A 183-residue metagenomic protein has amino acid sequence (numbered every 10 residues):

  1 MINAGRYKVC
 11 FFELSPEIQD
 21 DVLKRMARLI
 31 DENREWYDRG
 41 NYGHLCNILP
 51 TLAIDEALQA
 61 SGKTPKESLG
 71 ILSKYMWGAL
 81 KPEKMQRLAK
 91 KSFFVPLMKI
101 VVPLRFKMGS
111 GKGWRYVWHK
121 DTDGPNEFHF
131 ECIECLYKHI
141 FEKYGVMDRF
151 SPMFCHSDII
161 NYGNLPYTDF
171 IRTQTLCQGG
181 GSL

Functional and structural regions predicted by a protein language model:
M1-L58: N-terminal, charged low-complexity regulatory/assembly segments
F11-D20, I30-Y37, K99-V101, V117-E127 (+1 more regions): Phosphate-binding glycine-rich loops and adjacent basic patches that engage nucleotide phosphates, nucleic-acid
E17, T64-P65, M147, T168: Short coil/loop linkers at secondary-structure junctions
I30-W36, V102-G113, N164-L165: Short, solvent-exposed secondary-structure boundary motifs
C46-V146: Amphipathic interaction/junction segments at domain boundaries or subunit interfaces
K120-S151, I159-L183: Short terminal or interdomain "cap/linker" segment that borders an active site or interface and mediates
